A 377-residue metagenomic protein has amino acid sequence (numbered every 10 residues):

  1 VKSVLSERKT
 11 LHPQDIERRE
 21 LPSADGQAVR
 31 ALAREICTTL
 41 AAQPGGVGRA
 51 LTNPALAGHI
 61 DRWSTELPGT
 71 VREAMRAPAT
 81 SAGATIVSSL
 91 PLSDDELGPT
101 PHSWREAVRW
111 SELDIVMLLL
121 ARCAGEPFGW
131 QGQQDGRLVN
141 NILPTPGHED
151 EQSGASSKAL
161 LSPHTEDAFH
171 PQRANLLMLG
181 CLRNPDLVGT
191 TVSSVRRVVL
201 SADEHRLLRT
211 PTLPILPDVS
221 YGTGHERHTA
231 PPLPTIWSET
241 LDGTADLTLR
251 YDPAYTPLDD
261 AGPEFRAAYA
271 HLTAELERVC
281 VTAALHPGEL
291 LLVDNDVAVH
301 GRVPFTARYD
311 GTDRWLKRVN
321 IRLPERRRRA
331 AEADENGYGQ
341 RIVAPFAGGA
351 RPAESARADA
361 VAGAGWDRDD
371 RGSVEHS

Functional and structural regions predicted by a protein language model:
K2-T65, E73, A79-H102, N141-P287 (+1 more regions): Active-site environment of non-heme Fe oxygenases that use a 2-His-1-carboxylate facial triad
T70-T80, S111, I115, L120: Signature of the chorismate-utilizing enzyme
A107-S153: A gly/proline- and charged-residue-enriched helix-loop-helix capping module
